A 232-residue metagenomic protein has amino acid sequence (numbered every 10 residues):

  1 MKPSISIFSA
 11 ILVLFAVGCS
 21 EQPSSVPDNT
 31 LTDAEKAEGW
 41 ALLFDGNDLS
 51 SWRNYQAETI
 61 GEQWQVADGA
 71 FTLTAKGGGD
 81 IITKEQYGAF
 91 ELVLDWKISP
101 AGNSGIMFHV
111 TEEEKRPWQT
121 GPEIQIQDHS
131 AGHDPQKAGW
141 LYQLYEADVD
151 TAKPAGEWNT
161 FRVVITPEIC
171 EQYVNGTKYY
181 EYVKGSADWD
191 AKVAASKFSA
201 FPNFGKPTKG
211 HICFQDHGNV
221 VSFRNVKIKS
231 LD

Functional and structural regions predicted by a protein language model:
M1-P27: Bacterial Sec-dependent N-terminal signal peptides
C19-D232: Carbohydrate-interacting regions of secretory-pathway proteins
